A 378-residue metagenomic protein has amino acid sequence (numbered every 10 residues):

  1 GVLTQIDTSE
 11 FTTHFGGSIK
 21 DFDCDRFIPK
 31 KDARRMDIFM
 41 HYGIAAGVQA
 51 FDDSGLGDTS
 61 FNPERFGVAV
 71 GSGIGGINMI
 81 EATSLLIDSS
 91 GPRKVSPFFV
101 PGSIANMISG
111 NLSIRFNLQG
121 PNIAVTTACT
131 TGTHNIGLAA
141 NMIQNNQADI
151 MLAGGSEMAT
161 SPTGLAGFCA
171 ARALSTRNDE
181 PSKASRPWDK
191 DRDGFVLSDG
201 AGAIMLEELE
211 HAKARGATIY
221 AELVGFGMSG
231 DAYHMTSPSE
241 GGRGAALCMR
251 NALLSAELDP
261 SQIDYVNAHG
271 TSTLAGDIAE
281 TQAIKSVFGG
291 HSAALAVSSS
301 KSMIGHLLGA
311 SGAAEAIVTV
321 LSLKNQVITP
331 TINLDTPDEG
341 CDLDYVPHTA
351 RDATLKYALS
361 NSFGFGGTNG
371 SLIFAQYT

Functional and structural regions predicted by a protein language model:
G1-D32, S54, E210-E222, I317-I332 (+1 more regions): ACP-dependent fatty acid/polyketide chain-elongation machinery
G1-T127, S156-G167, P260-G276: Conserved beta-ketoacyl condensing-enzyme motif
G1-V2, D179-A256, D264-Y265: Condensing-enzyme catalytic core mediating Claisen C-C bond formation in acyl metabolism
V2-Q5, Q147-D193, F226-E240, G270-D277 (+1 more regions): Acyl-CoA/ACP chain-elongation machinery
G43-L56, A105-I108, S113-E157, F195-A217 (+2 more regions): Active-site-proximal alpha-helical scaffold in enzymes
G47, V68, L112, G132 (+8 more regions): Conserved small-residue
S60-P63, A256-Q262, S292-A293, D342-T378: Flexible, low-complexity linker/loop segments at domain and module junctions
N78-P92, M142-N145, L165-N178, E240-G244 (+2 more regions): A glycine- and small-aliphatic-rich helix-loop capping segment at beta-alpha/alpha-beta transitions that lines
